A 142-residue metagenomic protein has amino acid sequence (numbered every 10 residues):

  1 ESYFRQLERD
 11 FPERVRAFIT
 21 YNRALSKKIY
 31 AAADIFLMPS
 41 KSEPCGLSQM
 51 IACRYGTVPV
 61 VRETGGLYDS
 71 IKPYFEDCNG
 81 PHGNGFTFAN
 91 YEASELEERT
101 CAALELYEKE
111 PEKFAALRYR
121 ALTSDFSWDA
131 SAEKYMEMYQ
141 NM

Functional and structural regions predicted by a protein language model:
E1-A24: Nucleotide-activated donor-binding/catalytic signature segment of Leloir-type glycosyltransferases, i.e., the conserved
Q6-D10, I51-R54, Q140: Short, surface-exposed basic-aromatic patches at helix termini and helix-loop junctions that form
F18-Y21, A115-R118, K134-Y135: Short coil/turn segments at secondary-structure boundaries
R23, L67-Y68, M136: Positions that flank functional sites
K28-R118, L122: Catalytic binding pocket for nucleotide-activated donors in carbohydrate/polymer assembly enzymes
D129-M142: C-terminal alpha-helical cap of glycosyltransferases
